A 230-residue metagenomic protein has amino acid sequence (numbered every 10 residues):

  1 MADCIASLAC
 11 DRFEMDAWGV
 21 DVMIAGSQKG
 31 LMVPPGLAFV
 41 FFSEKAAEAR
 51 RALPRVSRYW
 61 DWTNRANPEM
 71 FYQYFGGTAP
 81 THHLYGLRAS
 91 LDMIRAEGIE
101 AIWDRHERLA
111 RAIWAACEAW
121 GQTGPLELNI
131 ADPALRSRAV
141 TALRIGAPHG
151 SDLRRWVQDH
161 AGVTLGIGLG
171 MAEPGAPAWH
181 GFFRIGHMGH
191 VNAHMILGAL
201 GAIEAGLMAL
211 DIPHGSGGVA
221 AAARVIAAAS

Functional and structural regions predicted by a protein language model:
M1-A17: Catalytic PLP-binding core of fold-type I/II PLP enzymes
M1-C4, M23-G26, V33, L165-G168: General beta-strand structural signal in soluble alpha/beta enzymes
D16-Q28: Conserved active-site segment immediately N-terminal to the catalytic lysine that forms the internal aldimine
Q28-A116, S230: Active-site C-terminal subdomain of aminotransferase-like
E97-R105, G121-D132, G168-L169, L210-A221: Flexible, glycine/charged-enriched surface loops at secondary-structure junctions
L126-G198: Conserved C-terminal alpha-helix-loop-beta "cap" of PLP-dependent enzymes that closes/shapes the active-site mouth
P177-S230: PLP-dependent enzyme catalytic core of the Aspartate aminotransferase-like
